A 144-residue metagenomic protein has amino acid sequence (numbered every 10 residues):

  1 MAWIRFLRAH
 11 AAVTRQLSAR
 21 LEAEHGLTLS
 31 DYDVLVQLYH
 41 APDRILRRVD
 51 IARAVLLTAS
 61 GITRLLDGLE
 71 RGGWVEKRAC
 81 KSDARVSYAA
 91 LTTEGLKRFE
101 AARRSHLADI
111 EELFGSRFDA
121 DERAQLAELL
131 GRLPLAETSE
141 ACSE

Functional and structural regions predicted by a protein language model:
M1-H25, E144: N-terminal leader segment of winged-helix/HTH proteins
A23, R53, E70-R71: Alpha-helical residues within the helix-turn-helix
D31-L35: Short alpha-helical "packing" element that flanks the helix-turn-helix/winged-helix DNA-binding module
V36-A41, R103, G131: Short, locally clustered residues in the helix-turn-helix/winged-helix DNA-binding domain
S60: Key DNA-contact positions within bacterial/archaeal DNA-binding proteins
D67-Q125: Charged, amphipathic alpha-helical coiled-coil/dimerization segments
A120-E144: C-terminal regulatory/oligomerization modules of transcriptional regulators
